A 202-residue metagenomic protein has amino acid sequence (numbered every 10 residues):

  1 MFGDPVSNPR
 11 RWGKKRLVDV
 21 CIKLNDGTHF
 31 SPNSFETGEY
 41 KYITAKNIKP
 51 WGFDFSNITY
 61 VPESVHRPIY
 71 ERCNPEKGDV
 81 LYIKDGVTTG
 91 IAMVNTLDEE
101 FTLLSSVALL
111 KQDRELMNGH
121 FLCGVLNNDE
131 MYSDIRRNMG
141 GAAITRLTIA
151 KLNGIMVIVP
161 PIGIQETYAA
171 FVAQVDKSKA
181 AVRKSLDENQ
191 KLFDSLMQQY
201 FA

Functional and structural regions predicted by a protein language model:
M1-G27, G154, I158-E166, A173-A202: Non-catalytic DNA-recognition/assembly elements of restriction-modification systems
G13-W51, V65-Y70, T89: Low-complexity, Lys/Gly-biased intrinsically disordered segments
V18-I22, K41-T44, A108, C123-N127 (+3 more regions): Generic alpha-helical structural context detector
E39, N57, L104-S106: A generic structural signal for short beta-strands and their flanking turns/coil linkers
T44, V65-H66, Y70-N127: A short beta-sheet element
S56-H66: Short, structured beta-strand/loop micro-motifs enriched in basic residues and often containing a Trp
S64, I69-Y70, A142, G154: A structural connector/turn signal
D85, E100-A108, M117-H120, G140-E166: A short glycine-rich beta-alpha junction/loop motif
